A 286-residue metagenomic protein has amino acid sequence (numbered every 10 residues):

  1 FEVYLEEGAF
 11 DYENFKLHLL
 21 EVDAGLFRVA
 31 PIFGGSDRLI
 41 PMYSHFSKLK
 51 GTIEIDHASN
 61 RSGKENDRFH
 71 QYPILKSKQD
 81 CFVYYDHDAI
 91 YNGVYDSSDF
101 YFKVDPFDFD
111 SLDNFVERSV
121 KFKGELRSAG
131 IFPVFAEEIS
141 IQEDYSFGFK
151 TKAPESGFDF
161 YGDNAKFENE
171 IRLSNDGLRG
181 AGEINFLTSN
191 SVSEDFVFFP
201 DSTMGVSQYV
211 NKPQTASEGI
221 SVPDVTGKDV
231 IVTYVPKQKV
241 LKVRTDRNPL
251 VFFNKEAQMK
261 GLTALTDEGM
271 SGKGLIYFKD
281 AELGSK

Functional and structural regions predicted by a protein language model:
F1-K286: N-terminal targeting or signal-anchor segments and their processing/structural boundaries
